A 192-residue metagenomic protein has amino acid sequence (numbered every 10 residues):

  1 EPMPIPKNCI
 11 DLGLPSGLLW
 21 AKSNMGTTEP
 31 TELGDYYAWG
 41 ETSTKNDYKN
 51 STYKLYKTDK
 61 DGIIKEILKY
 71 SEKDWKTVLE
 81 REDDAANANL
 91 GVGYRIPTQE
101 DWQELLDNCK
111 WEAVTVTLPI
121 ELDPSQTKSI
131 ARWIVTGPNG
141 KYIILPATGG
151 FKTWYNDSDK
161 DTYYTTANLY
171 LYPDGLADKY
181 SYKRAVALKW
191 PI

Functional and structural regions predicted by a protein language model:
M3-T52, K57-D74, V78-I192: C-terminal, surface-exposed recognition/capping segments
